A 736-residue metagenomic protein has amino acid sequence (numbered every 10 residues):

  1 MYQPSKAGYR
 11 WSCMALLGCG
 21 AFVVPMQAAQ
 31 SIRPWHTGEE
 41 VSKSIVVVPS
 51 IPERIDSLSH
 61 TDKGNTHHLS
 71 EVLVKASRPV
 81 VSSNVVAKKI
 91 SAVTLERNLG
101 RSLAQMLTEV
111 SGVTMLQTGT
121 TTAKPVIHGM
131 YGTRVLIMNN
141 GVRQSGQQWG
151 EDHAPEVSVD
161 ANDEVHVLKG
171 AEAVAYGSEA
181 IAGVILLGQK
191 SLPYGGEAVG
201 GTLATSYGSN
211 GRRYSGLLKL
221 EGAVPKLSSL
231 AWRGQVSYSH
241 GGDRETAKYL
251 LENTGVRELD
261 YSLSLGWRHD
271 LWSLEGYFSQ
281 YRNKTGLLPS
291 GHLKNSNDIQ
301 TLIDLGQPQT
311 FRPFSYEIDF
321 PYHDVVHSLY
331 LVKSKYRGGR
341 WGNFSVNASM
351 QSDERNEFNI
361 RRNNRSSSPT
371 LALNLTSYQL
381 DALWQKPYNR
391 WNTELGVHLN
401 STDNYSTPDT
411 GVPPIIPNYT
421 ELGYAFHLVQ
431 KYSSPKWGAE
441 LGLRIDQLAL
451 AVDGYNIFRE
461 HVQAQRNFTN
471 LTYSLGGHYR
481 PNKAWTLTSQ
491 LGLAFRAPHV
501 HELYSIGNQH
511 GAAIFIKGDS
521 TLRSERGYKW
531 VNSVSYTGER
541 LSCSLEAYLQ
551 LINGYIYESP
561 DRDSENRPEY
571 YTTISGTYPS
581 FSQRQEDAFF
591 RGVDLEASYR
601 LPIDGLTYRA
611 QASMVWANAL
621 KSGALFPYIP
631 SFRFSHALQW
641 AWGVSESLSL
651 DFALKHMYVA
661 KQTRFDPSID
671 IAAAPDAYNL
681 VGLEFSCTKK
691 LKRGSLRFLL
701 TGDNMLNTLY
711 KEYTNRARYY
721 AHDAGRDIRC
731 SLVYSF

Functional and structural regions predicted by a protein language model:
Y2, F495, I552-G554, E558 (+2 more regions): C-terminal beta-signal and adjacent terminal beta-strands/loops of Gram-negative outer-membrane beta-barrel proteins
I32-E96: Short, acidic, small-residue-rich periplasmic hinge/interaction motif at the N-terminus of Gram-negative outer-membrane
R143-G170: Short acidic/polar hinge/loop motifs at secondary-structure boundaries that mediate gating or recognition
A161-D163, V174-A247, N253-Y261, L271: Outer-membrane beta-barrel translocator/receptor signature
G241, E252-T254, E258, S273-R337 (+4 more regions): Flexible loop and strand-edge segments within Gram-negative outer membrane beta-barrel domains
G291-N295, D403-Y405, Q447-F458, Q465 (+5 more regions): Surface-exposed extracellular loop regions of Gram-negative outer-membrane beta-barrel proteins, predominantly
S367, L371-L383, A425, K517-R523 (+3 more regions): Outer membrane beta-barrel strand-and-loop segments of large Gram-negative receptors, especially TonB-dependent
Y548-L551, T572-Q662: Gram-negative outer-membrane beta-barrel transporters
